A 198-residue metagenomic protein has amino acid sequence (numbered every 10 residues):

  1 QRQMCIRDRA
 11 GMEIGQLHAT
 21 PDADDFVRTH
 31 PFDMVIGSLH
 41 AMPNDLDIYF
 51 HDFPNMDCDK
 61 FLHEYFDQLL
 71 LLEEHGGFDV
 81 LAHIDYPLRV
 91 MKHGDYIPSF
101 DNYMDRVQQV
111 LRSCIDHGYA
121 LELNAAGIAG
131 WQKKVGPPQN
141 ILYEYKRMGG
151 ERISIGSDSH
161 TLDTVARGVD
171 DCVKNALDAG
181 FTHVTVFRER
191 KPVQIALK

Functional and structural regions predicted by a protein language model:
R2-I6: Short, small-residue-biased leader/transition segments that mark boundaries at the very start of proteins
R9-E13, I36-S38, A82-I84, E122-N124 (+2 more regions): A cross-family glycoside hydrolase active-site/sugar-binding cleft signature
Q16, Y86, T161: Short, glycine/acidic-enriched loop or turn micro-motifs at the edges of active sites
A19-F26: Catalytic cores of alpha/beta
R28, E73-E74, K146, L177: Non-catalytic positions within long, well-ordered alpha-helices that form the structural scaffold/packing of enzyme
H30-S113, Y119-Q132: Divalent metal-binding pocket/active-site signature
G94-K198: Charged catalytic cores and adjacent phosphate/nucleic-acid-binding surfaces used for phosphate/nucleic-acid chemistry
